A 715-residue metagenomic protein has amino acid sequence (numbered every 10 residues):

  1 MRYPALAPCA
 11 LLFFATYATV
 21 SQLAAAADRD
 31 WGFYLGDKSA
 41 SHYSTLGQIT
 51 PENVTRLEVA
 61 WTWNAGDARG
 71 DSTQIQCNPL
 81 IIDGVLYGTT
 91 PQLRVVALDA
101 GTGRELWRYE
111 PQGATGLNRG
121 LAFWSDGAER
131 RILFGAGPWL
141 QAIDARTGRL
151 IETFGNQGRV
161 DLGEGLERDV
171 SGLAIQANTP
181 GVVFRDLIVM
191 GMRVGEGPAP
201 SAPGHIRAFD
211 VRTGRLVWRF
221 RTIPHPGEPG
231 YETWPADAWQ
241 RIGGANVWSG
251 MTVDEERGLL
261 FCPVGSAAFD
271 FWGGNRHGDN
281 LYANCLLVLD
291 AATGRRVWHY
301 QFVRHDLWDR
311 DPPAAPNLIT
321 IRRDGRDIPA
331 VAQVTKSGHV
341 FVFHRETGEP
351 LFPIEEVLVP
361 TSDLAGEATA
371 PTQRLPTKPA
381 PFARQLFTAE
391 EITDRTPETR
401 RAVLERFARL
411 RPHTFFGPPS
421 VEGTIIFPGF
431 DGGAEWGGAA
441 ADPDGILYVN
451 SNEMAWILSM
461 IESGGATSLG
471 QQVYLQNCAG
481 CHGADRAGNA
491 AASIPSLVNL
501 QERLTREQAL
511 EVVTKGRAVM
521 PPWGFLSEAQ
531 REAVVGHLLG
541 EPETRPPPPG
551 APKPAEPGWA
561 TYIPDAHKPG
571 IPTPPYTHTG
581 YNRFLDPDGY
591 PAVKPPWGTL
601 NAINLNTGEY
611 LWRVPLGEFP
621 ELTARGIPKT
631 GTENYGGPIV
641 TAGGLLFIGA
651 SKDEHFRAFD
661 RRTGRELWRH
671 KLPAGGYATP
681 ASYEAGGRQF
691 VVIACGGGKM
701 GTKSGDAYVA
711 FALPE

Functional and structural regions predicted by a protein language model:
W31-L35, S72-Q92, T115-L140, L173-P198 (+12 more regions): Repeat-blade elements of multi-bladed beta-propeller folds
D37-G127, R131-G163, T641: N-terminal cofactor/phosphate-binding cores enriched in small/glycine residues, especially glycine-rich loops such as
A60, R104-R108, I151-E152, V217-W218 (+4 more regions): A structural motif specific to WD40 beta-propellers
T62-N78, R108-G127, N156-V182, R221-G250 (+10 more regions): Extracytoplasmic beta-rich repeat domains
I143, G148, P203-L216, D279-R295 (+3 more regions): Beta-propeller blade signature
Q176, S468, Q472-P548, G649 (+1 more regions): Extracytoplasmic electron-transfer domains, predominantly the class I c-type cytochrome c fold
A315-L364, A710-L713: Phosphate/diphosphate-binding loops
A455-V473: Electrostatic cytochrome c docking/interface patches
